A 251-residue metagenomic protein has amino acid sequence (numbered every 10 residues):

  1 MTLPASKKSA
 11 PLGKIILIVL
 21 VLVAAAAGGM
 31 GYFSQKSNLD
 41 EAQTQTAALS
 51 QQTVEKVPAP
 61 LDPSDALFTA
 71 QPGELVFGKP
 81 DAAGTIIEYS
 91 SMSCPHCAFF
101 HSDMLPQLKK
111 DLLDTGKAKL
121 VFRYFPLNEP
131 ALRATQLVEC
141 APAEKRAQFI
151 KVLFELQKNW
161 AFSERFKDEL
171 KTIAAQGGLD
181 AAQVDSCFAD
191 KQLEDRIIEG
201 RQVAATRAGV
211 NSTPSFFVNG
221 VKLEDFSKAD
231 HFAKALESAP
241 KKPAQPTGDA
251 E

Functional and structural regions predicted by a protein language model:
T2-V57, D65, S91, I173-E251: C-terminal cap of thioredoxin/glutaredoxin-like
D65-G84, D249-A250: A short beta-strand-turn-helix
Q71-L75, L105-Q107, R201-A204: A generic local structural motif
P80, L113-T115, P130, A208-N211: Extracellular/periplasmic catalytic domains that process cell-envelope and extracellular macromolecules
I86, C94, V184: Residue-level signature of catalytic and energy-coupling elements of molecular machines, predominantly ATP/GTP-dependent
S90-S93, A98-A175: Structural alpha/beta surface segment adjacent to cysteine/selenocysteine redox centers across thiol/disulfide enzymes
